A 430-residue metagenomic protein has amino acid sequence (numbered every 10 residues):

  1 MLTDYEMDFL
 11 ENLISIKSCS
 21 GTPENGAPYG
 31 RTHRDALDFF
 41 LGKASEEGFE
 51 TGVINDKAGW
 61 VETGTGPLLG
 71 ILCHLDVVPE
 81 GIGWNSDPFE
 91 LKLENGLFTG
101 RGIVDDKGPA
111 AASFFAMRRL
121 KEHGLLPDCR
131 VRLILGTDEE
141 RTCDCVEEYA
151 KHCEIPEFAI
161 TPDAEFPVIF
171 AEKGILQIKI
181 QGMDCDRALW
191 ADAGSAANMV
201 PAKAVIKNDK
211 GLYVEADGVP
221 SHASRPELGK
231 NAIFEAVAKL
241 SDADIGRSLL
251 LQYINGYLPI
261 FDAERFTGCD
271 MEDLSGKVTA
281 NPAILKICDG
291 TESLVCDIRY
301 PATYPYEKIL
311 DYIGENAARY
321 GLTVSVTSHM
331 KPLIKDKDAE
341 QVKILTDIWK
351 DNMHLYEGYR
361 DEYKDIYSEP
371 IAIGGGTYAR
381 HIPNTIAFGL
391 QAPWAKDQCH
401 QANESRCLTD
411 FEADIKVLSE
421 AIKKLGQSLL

Functional and structural regions predicted by a protein language model:
M1-F98, E122-P127: Acidic/His- and Gly-rich active-site-bordering loop/insert found across diverse amide/peptide-bond hydrolases
S15, C19, L91, Y213-V219 (+2 more regions): Short connector loops/turns at beta-strand edges and beta->alpha or beta->beta junctions
E46, E50, L68-L135, R141 (+2 more regions): Active-site metal-coordination/substrate-binding segment of hydrolases, especially metallo-dependent peptidases
G52, E227-F234, L240-D289, V295 (+2 more regions): An extended, acidic, His-containing surface patch that forms the Zn2+-binding/catalytic region of metallohydrolases
A110-L120, Y149, N208, A236-L240 (+2 more regions): Buried hydrophobic packing segments
E140, V146-Y304: Midchain, well-structured core segments that form catalytic/ion-binding scaffolds
K308-A317: Short amphipathic alpha-helices in soluble, non-transmembrane regions that often serve as interface/regulatory elements
